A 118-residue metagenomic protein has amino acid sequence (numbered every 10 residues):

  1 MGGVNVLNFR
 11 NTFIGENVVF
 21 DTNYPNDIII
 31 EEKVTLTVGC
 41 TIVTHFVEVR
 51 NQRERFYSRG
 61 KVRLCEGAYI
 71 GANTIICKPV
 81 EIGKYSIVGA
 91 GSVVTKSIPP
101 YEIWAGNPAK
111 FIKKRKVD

Functional and structural regions predicted by a protein language model:
M1-N8, F13-I82, N107-P108, K113-K116: Flexible, glycine/small-residue-enriched loop-and-beta-strand segment within the central core of proteins
N26, K96, P100-E102, K110: Glycine-centered loop/turn positions within well-structured domains that cap or flank conserved ligand/cofactor-binding
G83-S86, P99-Y101: Conserved catalytic segment of ABC-fold P-loop ATPases
V88, G106: Conserved G/P- and acidic residue-centered "switch" motifs that form tight phosphate/ATP-binding loops in soluble
I98, R115-D118: Residue-level detector of intrinsically disordered/flexible regions characterized by low predicted structural confidence
